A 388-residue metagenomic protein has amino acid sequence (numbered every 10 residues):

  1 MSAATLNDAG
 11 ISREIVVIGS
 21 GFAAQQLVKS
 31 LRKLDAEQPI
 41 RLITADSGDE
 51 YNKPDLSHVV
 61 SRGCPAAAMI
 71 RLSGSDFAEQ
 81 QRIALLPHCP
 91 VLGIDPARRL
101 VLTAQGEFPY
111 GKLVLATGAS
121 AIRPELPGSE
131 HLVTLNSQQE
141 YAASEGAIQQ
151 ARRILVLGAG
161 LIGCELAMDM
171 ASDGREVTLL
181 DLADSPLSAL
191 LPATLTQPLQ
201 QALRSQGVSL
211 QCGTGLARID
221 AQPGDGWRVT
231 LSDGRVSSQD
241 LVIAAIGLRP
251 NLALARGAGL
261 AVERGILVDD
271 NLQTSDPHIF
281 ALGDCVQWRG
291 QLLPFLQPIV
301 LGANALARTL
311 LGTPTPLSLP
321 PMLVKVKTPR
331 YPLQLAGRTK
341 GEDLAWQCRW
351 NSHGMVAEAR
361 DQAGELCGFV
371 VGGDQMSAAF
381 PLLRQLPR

Functional and structural regions predicted by a protein language model:
A3-E14, C285-A378: Mid-to-C-terminal Rossmann-like scaffold of FAD/NAD(P)H-dependent oxidoreductases
A3-I83, D169-L190: Beta1-alpha1 glycine-rich phosphate/pyrophosphate-binding loop at the start of Rossmann-like nucleotide-binding domains
V17-I18, F108-G118, Q239-G247, A303: Short hydrophobic core segments
I70, I162, L166-A217, L317-K325 (+1 more regions): Rossmann-like dinucleotide-binding cores of NAD(P)H-dependent redox enzymes
Q80-D95, G207-L216: A conserved beta-strand/loop element that lines the FAD pocket in flavoprotein oxidoreductases
I94-F108, D220-V236: Conserved beta-strand-loop-beta-strand element in the redox core of flavoprotein oxidoreductases
T117-D173: Glycine-rich dinucleotide-binding loop and its adjacent helix/turn
E130-Q149, D225-T230, V236-A305: FAD-site-proximal beta/loop scaffold in flavoenzymes
